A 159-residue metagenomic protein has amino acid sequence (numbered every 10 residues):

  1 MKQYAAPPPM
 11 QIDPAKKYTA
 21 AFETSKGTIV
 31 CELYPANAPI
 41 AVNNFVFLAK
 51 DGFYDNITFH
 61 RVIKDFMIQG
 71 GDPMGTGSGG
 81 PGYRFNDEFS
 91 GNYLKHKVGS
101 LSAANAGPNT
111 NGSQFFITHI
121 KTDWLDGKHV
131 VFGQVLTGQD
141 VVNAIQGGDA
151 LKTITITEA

Functional and structural regions predicted by a protein language model:
M1-A159: Cyclophilin-like peptidyl-prolyl cis-trans isomerases
